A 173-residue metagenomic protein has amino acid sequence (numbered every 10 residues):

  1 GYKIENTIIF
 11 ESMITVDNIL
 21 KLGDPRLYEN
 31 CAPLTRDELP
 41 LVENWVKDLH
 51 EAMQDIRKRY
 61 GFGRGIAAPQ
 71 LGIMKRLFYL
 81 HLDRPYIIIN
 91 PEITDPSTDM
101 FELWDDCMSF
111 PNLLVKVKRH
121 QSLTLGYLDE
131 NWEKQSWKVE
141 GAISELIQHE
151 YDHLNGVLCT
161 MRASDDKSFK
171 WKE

Functional and structural regions predicted by a protein language model:
I8-E173: Positively charged
